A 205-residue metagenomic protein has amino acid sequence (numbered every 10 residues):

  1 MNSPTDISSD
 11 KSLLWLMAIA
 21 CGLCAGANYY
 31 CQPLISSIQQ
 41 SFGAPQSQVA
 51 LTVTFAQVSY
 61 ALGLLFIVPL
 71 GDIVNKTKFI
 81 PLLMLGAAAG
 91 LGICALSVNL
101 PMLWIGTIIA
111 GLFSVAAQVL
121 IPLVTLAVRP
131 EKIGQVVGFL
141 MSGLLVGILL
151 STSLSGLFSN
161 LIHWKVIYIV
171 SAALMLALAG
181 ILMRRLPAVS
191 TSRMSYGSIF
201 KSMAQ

Functional and structural regions predicted by a protein language model:
N2-I7, P187-Q205: Juxtamembrane intracellular "pre-TM" segments in multi-pass secondary transporters
L13, I19-Q46, L64: Extracytoplasmic
Y29, Q57-L65, V115, I148-L149: Residue-level signature of mid-helix packing/kink "hotspots" within the transmembrane helices of 12-pass Major
L62-V98: Conserved MFS/SLC helix-loop-helix module at the cytosolic interface between two early adjacent transmembrane helices
G90, P101-I109: Paired small-residue
M102, G138-R184: Helix-loop-helix hairpin linking two adjacent transmembrane segments in secondary transporters
G106-S142: Cytoplasmic helix-loop-helix junction between adjacent transmembrane helices in 12-TM secondary transporters
